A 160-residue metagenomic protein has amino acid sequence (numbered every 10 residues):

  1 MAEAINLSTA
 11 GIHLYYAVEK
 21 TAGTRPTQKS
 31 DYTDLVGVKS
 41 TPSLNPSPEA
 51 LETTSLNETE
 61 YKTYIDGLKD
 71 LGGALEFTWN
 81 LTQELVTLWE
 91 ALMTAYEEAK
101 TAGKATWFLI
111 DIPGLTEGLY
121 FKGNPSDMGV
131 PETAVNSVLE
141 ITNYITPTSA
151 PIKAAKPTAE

Functional and structural regions predicted by a protein language model:
M1-N6, T146, A150-E160: Viral virion structural and adsorption modules
A2-L81, N124-V138: Solvent-exposed edge beta-strands and adjacent loop segments that serve as assembly or binding interfaces
T33-G37, T94-K100, D127-V130, T142-T146: Short, low-complexity, polar/charged sequence segments that are solvent-exposed and flexible
E58-K122, K153-E160: Extracellular/virion structural assembly segments
L109-K153: Short beta-strand and beta-hairpin "edge-sheet" elements
